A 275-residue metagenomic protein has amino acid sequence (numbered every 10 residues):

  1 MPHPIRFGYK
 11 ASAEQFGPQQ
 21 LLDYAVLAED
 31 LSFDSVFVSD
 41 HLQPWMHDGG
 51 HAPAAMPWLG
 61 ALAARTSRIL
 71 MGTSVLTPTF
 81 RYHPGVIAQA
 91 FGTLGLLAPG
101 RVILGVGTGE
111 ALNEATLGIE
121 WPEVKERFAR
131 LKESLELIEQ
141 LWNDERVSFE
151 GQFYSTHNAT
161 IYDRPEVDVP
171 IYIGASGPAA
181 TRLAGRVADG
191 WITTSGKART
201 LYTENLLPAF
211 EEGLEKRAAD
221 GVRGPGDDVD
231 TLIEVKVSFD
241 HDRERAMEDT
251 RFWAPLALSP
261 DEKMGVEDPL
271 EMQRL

Functional and structural regions predicted by a protein language model:
M1-L275: Active-site-adjacent structural elements that line small-molecule/cofactor binding pockets in enzymes
